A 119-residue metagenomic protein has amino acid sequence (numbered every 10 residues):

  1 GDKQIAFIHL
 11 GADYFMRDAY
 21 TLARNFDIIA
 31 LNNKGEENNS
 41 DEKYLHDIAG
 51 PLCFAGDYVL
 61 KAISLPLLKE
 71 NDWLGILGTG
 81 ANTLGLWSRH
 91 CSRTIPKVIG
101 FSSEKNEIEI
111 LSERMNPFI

Functional and structural regions predicted by a protein language model:
G1-I119: Charged (often Lys/Glu-rich) extended helix/loop segments that serve as interaction or gating elements
